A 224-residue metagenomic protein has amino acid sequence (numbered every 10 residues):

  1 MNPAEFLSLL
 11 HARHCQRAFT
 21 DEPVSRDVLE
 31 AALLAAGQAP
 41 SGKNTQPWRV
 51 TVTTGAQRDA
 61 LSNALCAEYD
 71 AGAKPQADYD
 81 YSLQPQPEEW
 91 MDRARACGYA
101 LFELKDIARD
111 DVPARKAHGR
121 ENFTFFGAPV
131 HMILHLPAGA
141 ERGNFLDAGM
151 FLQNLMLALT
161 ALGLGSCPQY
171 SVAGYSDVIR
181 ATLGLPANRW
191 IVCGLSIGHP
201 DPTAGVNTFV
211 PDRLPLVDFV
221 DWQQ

Functional and structural regions predicted by a protein language model:
M1-Q224: Acidic, surface-exposed loops and disordered segments
